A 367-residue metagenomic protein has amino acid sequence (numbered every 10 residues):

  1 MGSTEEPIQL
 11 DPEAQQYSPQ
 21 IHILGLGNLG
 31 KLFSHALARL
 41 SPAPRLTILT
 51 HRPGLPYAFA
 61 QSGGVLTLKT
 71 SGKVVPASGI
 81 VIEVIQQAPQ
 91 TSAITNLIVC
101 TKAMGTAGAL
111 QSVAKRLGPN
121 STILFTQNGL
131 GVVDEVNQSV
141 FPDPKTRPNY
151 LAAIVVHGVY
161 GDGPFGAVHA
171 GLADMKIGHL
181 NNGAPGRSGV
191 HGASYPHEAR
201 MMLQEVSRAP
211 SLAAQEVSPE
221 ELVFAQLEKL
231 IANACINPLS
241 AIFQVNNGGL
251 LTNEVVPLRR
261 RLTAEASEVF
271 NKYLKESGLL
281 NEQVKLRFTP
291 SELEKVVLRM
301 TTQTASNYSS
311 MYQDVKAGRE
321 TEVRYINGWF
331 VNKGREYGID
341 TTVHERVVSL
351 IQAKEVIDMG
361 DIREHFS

Functional and structural regions predicted by a protein language model:
M1-P89, N96: NAD(P)+-binding Rossmann beta1-loop-alpha1 motif at the extreme N-terminus of oxidoreductases
G2-S18, P257-S367: NAD(P)-dependent Rossmann-like dehydrogenase/reductase catalytic/cofactor-binding core
Q20-I21, L97, I123, I177: Conserved hydrophobic helix-helix packing surfaces used for dimerization/oligomerization
I23, L49, V99-C100, T126 (+2 more regions): Active-site-adjacent beta-strand anchor residues
G27, P44-H51, G64-V74, A107-R116 (+5 more regions): Flavin (primarily FAD) cofactor-binding/catalytic cores of flavoenzymes
H35-R39, Q111-K115, Q138, G328 (+1 more regions): Short, well-ordered alpha-helices that flank and scaffold nucleotide-derived cofactor binding pockets
K73-H169: Rossmann-like NAD(P)(H) cofactor-binding subdomain of soluble oxidoreductases
R116, F141-N149, D162-R287: Internal alpha-helical scaffold of NAD(P)-dependent oxidoreductase catalytic cores
